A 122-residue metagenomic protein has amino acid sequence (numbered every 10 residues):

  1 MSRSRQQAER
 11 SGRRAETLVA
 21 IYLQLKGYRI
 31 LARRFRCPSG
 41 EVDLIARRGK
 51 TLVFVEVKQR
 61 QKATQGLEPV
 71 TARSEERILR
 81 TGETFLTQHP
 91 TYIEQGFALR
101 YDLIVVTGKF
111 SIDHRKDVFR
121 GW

Functional and structural regions predicted by a protein language model:
M1-R33: Acidic-basic catalytic patches of nuclease active cores, encompassing PD-(D/E)XK and other metal-cofactor nuclease
L25, R29-L52: Active-site metal-binding core of divalent-cation-utilizing nuclease and nuclease-like domains
R36, I104, I112: Basic, glycine-rich
G40-V42, V53, L99-Y101, F110: Change "...and in nucleic-acid phosphodiester-cleaving endonucleases..." to "...and in nucleic-acid processing enzymes
V42-A63, I78: Conserved catalytic cores of phosphodiester-cleaving nucleases, focusing on short active-site segments
Q59-G108: Catalytic cores of nucleic-acid endonucleases
T107-W122: Short, low-complexity, polybasic intrinsically disordered segments
